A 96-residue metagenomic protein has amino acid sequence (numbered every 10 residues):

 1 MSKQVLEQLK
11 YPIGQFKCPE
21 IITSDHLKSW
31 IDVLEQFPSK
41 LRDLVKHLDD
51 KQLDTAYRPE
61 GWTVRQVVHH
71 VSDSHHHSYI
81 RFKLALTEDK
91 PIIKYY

Functional and structural regions predicted by a protein language model:
M1-R65, H76-Y96: Aromatic-glycine hotspot motif
H70, S74: Histidine-centered divalent metal-coordination motifs
